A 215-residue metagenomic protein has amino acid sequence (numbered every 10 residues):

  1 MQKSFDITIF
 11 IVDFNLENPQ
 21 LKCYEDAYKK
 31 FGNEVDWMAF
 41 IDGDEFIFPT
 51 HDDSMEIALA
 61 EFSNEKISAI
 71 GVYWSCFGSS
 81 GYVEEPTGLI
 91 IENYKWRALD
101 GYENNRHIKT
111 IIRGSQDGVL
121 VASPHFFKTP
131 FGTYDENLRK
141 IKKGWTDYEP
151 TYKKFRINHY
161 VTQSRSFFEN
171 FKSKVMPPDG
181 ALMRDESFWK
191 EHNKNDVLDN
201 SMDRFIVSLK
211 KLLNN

Functional and structural regions predicted by a protein language model:
M1-F40, F48-T50: Active-site-proximal specificity loops/subdomain of glycosyltransferases
K22, P49-N215: Catalytic-site signature of metal-activated, phosphate-bearing donor transferases, centered on the GT-A/GT-A-like
D36, D44, S68: Conserved acidic residues
I41-G43, Y94: Long, contiguous hydrophobic alpha-helical segments, chiefly transmembrane helices and signal peptides
G43-D44, C76: Short, glycine/charge-rich beta-strand/loop segments that flank catalytic centers and engage negatively charged groups
